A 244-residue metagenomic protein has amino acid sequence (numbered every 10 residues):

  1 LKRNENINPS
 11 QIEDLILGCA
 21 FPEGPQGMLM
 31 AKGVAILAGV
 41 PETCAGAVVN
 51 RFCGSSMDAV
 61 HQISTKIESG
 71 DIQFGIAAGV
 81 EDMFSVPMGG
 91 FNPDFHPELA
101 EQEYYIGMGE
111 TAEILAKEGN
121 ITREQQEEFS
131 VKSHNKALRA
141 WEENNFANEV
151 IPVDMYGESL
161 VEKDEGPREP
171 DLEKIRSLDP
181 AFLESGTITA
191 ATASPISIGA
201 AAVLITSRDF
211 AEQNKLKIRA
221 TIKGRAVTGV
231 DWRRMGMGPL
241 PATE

Functional and structural regions predicted by a protein language model:
L1-A20, G24-V34, A38, A45 (+6 more regions): Conserved active-site "lid/cap" helical segment
N6, Q125-Q213, I218: N-terminal extracellular/periplasmic Venus flytrap/periplasmic-binding protein-like
P9-G18, A45-N50, G75-E81, Q125-K132 (+2 more regions): Beta-strand segments within the central parallel beta-sheet cores of soluble alpha/beta enzyme folds
L15, C19-F74, E103-G109, E169-P195: Conserved catalytic cysteine-centered active-site region of acyl-thioester-dependent Claisen-condensing enzymes
G27-M28, S85-F91, R233-M235: Short acidic, glycine/serine/threonine-rich loops at helix termini
V49-V80, A116-N145, A202-D209: Active-site-proximal alpha-helical scaffold in enzymes
E68-G119: Flexible glycine-/small-residue-enriched beta->alpha junction loops that bind anionic phosphate/pyrophosphate groups
T206-E244: Glycine- and Gly-Pro-enriched alpha-helical subdomains that act as flexible, kink-prone "lid/hinge" or packing modules
